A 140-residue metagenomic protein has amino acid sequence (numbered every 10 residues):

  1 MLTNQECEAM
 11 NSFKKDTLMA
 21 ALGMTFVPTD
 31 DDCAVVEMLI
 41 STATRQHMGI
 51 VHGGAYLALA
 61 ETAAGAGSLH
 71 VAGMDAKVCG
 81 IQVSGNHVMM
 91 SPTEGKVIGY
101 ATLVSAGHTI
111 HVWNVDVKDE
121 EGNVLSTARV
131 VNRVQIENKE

Functional and structural regions predicted by a protein language model:
M1-E140: Terminal targeting signals and extreme-terminal segments of soluble enzymes
